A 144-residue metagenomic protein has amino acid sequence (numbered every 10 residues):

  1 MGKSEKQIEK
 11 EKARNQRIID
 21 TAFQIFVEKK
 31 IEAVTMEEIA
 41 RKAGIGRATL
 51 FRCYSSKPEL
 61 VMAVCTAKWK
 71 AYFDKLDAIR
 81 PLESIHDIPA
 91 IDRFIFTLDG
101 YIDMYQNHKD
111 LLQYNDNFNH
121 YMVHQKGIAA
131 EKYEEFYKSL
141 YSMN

Functional and structural regions predicted by a protein language model:
M1-K29, M36-K42, E59-M62: Basic, helix-initiating cap at the start of DNA-binding domains
K3-Q7, Y54, E83-S84, Q125-A130: A short, mixed-charge helix-start or loop-turn motif at secondary-structure junctions
Q7, F26, T35-M36, G46-R47 (+4 more regions): Amphipathic alpha-helical segments enriched in hydrophobic/aromatic and basic residues that form the DNA-contacting
K12-D20, E32-A33, C53-D77, D99: An amphipathic alpha-helix adjacent to DNA-recognition modules
A22, G44-Y54: Short hydrophobic/aromatic patch on the recognition helix
A63, A78-N107: Hydrophobic alpha-helical connector segments
K70, D77, D92, V123-N144: Amphipathic alpha-helical packing segments from all-alpha helical-bundle domains
G100-G127: Amphipathic alpha-helical segments used for helix-helix packing
